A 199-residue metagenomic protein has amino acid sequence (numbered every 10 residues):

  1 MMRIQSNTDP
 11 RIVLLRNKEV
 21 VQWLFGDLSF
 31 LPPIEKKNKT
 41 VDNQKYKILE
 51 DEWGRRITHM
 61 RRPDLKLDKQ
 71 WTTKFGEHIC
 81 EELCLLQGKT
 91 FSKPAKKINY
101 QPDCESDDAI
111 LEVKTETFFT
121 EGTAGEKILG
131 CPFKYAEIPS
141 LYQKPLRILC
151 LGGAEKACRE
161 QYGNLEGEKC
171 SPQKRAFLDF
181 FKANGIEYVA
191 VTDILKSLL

Functional and structural regions predicted by a protein language model:
M1-K93: Acidic-basic catalytic patches of nuclease active cores, encompassing PD-(D/E)XK and other metal-cofactor nuclease
K74, H78, P132, P172-R175: Residue-level marker for well-ordered alpha-helical positions
C84-L85, P139, F181-K182: A generic structural signal for well-ordered alpha-helical segments
F91-P94, Y188-A190: A structural preference for short, hydrophobic beta-strand core positions in alpha/beta folds
Y100: Beta-rich catalytic cores
C104-T117: Conserved catalytic cores of phosphodiester-cleaving nucleases, focusing on short active-site segments
T115-K169: Catalytic cores of nucleic-acid endonucleases
R147-L199: Domain-level recognition of nuclease-like catalytic cores that cleave nucleotide substrates
